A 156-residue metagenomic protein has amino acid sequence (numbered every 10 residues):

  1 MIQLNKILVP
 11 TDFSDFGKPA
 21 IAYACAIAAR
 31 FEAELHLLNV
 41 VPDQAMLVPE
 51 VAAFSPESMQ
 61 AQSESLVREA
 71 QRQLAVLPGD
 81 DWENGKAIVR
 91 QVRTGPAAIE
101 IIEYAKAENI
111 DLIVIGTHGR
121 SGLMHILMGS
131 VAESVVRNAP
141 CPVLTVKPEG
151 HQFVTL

Functional and structural regions predicted by a protein language model:
M1-I2, R30, V76-I113, G150-L156: Structural beta-alpha unit
I2-P56, A87, H151: Small/aliphatic-rich secondary-structure junction motif
Q3, E103-V154: Gly/Ser-rich helix-loop-strand patches that form or flank binding pockets for ribonucleotide-derived cofactors
A20, L47-E50, I102-E103, I126-L127 (+1 more regions): Short, well-ordered secondary-structure micro-motifs
L38, V89-R93, L144: General small-molecule cofactor/ligand-binding pocket signal
P56-R72: A short acidic, glycine-rich active-site loop that binds or catalyzes chemistry on phosphate/adenosine moieties
E69, V92-P96, H118-G119: Short beta->alpha linker loops
